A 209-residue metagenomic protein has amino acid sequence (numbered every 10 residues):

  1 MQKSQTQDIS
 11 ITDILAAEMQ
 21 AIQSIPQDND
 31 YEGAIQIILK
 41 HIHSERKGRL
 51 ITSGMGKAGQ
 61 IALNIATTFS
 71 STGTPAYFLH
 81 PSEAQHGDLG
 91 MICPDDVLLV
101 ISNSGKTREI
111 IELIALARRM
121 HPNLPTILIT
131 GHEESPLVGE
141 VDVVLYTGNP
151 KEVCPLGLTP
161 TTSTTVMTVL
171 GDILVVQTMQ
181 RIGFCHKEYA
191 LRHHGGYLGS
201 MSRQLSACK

Functional and structural regions predicted by a protein language model:
M1-T6, L205-K209: Eukaryotic N-terminal low-complexity, Ser/Thr- and Lys/Arg-rich leader segments that predominantly function as
Q2-H43, G48: An N-terminal, well-structured beta->alpha segment
Q7-S10, L15, A66, H186 (+1 more regions): Generic low-polarity alpha-helical segments
P26-N29, Y77-H80, I182-H186, M201: General structural signal for secondary-structure boundaries
Y31, S53, K209: Glycine-rich adenosine-cofactor-binding loop
S44, R49-I182: Glycine-rich phosphate-binding loops that contact phosphosugars or nucleotide phosphates
G139, V153, Q180-K209: Internal, active-site/partner-interface "lid" segment
